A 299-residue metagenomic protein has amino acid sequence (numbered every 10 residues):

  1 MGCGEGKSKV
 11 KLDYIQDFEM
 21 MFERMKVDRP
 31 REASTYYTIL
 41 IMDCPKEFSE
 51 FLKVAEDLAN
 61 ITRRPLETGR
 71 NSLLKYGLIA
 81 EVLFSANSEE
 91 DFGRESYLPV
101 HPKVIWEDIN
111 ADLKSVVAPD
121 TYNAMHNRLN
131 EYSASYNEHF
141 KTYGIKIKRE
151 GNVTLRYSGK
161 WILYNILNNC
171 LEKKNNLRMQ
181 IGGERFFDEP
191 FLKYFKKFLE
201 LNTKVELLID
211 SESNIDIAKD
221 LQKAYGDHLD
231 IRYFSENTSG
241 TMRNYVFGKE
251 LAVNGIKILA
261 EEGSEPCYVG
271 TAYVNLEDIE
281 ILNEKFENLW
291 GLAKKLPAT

Functional and structural regions predicted by a protein language model:
M1-S115, E131-A134, K146, P190-T299: PLD/PLD-like phosphodiesterase catalytic module centered on the HKD motif
A118-K196: Exposed, interaction-prone assembly regions rather than primary DNA-binding/catalytic cores
